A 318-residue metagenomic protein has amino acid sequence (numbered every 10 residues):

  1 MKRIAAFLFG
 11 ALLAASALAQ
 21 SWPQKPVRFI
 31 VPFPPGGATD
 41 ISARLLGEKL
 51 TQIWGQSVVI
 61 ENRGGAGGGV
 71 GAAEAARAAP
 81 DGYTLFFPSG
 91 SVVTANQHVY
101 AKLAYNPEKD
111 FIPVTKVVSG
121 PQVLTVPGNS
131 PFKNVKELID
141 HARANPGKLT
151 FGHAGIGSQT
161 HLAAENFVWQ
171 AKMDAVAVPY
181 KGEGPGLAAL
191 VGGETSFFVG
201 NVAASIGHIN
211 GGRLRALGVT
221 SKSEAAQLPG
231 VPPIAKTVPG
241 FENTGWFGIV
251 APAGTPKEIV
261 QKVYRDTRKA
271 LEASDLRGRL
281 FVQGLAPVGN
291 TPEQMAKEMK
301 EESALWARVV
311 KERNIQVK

Functional and structural regions predicted by a protein language model:
M1-L8: Bacterial N-terminal signal peptides that target proteins for export
A14-A17: N-terminal signal peptide c-region/cleavage motif recognized by signal peptidases
Q20-K109, G147-K148, I156, T160 (+4 more regions): N-terminal (or domain-start) structured segment
Q24-P26, W169-M173, N210, G230 (+1 more regions): An extracytoplasmic/periplasmic, membrane-proximal ligand-sensing/linker region
R77-Y83, H98-P185, I234, P239 (+1 more regions): Hinge/capping helix and adjacent helix->loop/strand transition within the periplasmic-binding protein
S89-G90, G128, N201-A203, S221-K222 (+1 more regions): Short secondary-structure boundary segments
P185-E242: Anionic-ligand binding region
